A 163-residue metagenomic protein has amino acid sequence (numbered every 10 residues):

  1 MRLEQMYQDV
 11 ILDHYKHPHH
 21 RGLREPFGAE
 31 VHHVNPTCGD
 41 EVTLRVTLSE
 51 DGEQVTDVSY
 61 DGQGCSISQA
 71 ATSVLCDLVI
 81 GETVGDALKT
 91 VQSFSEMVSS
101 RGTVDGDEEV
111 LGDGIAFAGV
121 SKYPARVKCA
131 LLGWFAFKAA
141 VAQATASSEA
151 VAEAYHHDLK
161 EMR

Functional and structural regions predicted by a protein language model:
M1-E25, V84-R163: C-terminal binding/interaction regions
H17-G62: Structured beta-strand/loop patches that form or line metal/cofactor-binding pockets in enzymes
P36, S66, R126: Glycine-rich phosphate/pyrophosphate-binding beta-alpha loops
V42, S73, K128: Active-site phosphate/pyrophosphate-handling residues
G62, I80-G81, G133: A generic structural motif
G62-Q69: Short, thiol/selenol-centered motifs that function as redox-active sites or metal-ligating centers
Q69-A70, K89: Alpha-helical macromolecular-interaction surfaces
A71-T83: Alpha-helical support elements that line or immediately flank enzyme active sites and cofactor-binding pockets
